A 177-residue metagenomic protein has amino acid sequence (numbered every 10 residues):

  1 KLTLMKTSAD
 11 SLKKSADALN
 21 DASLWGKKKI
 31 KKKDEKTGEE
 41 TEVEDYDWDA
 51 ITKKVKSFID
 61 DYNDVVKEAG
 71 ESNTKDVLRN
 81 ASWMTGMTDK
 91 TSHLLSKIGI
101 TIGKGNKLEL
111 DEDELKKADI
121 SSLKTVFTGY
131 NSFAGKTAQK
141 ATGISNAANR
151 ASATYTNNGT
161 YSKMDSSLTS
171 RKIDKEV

Functional and structural regions predicted by a protein language model:
K1-V177: Polar, low-complexity export/assembly segments characteristic of proteins that are secreted or assemble on the cell
